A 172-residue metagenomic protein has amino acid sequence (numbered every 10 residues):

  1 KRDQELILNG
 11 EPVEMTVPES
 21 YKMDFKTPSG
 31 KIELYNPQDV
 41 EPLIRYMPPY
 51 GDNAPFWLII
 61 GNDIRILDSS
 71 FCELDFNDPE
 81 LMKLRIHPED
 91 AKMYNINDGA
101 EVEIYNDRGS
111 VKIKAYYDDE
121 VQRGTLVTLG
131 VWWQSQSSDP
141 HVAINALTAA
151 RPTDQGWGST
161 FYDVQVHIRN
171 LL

Functional and structural regions predicted by a protein language model:
K1-L6, S69-S70, L74-R85, E89-L172: Long, contiguous, secondary-structure-rich segments that constitute the structural scaffold of globular domains
K1-L74: Long, low-complexity segments enriched in small/aliphatic residues
